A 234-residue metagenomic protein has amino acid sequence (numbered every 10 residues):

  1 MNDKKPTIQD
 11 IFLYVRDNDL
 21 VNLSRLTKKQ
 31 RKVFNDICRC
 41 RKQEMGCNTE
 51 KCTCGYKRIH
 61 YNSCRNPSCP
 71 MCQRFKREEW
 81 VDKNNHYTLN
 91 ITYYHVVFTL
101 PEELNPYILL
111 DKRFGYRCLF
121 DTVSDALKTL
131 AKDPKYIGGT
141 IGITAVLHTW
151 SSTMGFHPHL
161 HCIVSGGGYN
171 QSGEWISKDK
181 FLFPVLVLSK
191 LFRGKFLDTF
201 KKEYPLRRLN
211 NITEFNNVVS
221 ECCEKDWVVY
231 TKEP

Functional and structural regions predicted by a protein language model:
M1-P234: Beta->alpha loop/short-helix hinge microenvironment recognizer with preference for catalytic Tyr/His contexts
